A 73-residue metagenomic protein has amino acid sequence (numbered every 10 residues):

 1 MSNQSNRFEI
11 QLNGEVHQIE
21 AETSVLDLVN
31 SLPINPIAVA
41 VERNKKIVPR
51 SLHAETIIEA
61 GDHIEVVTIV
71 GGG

Functional and structural regions predicted by a protein language model:
M1-G72: Ubiquitin-like/PB1-type beta-grasp interaction modules and other compact soluble beta-rich domains
